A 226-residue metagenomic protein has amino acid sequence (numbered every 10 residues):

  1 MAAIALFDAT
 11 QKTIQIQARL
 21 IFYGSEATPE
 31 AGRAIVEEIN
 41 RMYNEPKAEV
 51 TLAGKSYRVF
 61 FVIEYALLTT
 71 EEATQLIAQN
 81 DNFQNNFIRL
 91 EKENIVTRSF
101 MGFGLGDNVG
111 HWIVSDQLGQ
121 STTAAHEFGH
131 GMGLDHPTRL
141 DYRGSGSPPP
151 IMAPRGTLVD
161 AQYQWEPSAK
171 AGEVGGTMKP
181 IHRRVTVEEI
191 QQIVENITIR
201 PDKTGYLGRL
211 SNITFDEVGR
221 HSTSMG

Functional and structural regions predicted by a protein language model:
A2, N85, I95-R98, G129 (+2 more regions): N-terminal functional modules and adjacent low-complexity/disordered segments of proteins
A2-A34: Fold-level signature of zinc-dependent metallopeptidase catalytic domains
Q11-Q15, Q120-T122, P149: A generic structural signal for beta-strand entry/edge sites
I16-Y23, E91-K92, A153-R155: Short loop/turn segments at strand-loop or loop-helix junctions that form parts of catalytic or ligand-binding pockets
F22-E26, I39, I95, L158-V159: Solvent-exposed loop/turn segments at secondary-structure junctions within structured extracellular/periplasmic domains
P29-G144: Metzincin-family zinc-dependent endopeptidase catalytic domain
G106-G119, T138-G226: Metalloprotease/metallohydrolase-associated module, dominated by Zn2+-dependent proteases
